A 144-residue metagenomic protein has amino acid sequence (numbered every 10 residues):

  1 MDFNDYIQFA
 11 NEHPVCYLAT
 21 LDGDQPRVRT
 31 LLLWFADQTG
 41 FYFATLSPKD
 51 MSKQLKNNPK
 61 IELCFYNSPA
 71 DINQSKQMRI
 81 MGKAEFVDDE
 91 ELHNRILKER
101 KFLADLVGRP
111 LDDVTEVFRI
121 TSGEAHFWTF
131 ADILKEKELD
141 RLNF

Functional and structural regions predicted by a protein language model:
M1-N4, P48-M51, K101-D105: Charged, amphipathic alpha-helical segments
M1-Y17, L139-D140, F144: Extreme N-terminal tail/first-helix region
Q8-G23, I61-F65: A short, Trp-centered hydrophobic/proline-enriched beta-strand micro-motif
P14, D37-T39, N57-I61, Q74-G82 (+1 more regions): A generic structural signal for short beta-strands and their flanking turns/coil linkers
P26, G40-F41, A125: Hydrophobic residues embedded in beta-strands of well-ordered beta-sheets
L32-F35, A84: Short, exposed beta-strand/loop patches in secreted or surface proteins that constitute
W34-I72: A short mixed-secondary-structure module that forms the rim of ligand-binding clefts
K76-F144: Charged, gly/pro-rich active-site loop segments
